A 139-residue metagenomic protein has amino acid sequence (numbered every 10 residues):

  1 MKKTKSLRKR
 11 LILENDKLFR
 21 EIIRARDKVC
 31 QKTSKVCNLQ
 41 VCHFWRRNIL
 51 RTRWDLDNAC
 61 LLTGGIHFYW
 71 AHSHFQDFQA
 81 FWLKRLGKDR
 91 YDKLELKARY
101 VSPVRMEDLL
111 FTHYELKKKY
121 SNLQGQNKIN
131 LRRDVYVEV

Functional and structural regions predicted by a protein language model:
M1-L18, C37, L94-V139: A boundary/linker detector
E14-Q40, T63: Short cysteine-rich loop/turn motifs with clustered Cys
V29-Q31, I49-S73: Short beta-strand-alpha-helix junction that forms the catalytic/metal-binding core of metal-dependent nuclease domains
N38-F44, H72-F75: Short Cys/His-rich "knuckle" micro-motifs
R46-I49, R85-L86: Short edge-strand/loop segments of extracellular domains
L86-L96: Short, surface-exposed acidic
